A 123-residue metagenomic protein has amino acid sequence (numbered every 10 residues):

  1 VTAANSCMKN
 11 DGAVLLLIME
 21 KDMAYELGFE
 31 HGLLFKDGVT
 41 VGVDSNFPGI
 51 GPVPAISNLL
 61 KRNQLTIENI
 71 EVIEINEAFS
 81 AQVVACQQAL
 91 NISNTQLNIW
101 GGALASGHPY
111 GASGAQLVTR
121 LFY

Functional and structural regions predicted by a protein language model:
V1-Y123: Claisen-condensing/thiolase-fold acyl-transfer catalytic domains that form or cleave C-C bonds in fatty acid
